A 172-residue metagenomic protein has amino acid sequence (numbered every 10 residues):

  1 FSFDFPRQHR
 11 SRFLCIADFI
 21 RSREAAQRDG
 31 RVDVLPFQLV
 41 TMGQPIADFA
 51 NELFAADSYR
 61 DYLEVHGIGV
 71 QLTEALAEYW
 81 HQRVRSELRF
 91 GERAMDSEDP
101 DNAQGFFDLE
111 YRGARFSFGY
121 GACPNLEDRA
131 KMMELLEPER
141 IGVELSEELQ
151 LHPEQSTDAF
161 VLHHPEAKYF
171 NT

Functional and structural regions predicted by a protein language model:
F1-L63, G67, L88-E92, D96-D101 (+2 more regions): Active-site loops and adjacent core secondary-structure elements that bind or stabilize anionic groups
E74-A75, W80-T172: C-terminal amphipathic alpha-helical interaction region
